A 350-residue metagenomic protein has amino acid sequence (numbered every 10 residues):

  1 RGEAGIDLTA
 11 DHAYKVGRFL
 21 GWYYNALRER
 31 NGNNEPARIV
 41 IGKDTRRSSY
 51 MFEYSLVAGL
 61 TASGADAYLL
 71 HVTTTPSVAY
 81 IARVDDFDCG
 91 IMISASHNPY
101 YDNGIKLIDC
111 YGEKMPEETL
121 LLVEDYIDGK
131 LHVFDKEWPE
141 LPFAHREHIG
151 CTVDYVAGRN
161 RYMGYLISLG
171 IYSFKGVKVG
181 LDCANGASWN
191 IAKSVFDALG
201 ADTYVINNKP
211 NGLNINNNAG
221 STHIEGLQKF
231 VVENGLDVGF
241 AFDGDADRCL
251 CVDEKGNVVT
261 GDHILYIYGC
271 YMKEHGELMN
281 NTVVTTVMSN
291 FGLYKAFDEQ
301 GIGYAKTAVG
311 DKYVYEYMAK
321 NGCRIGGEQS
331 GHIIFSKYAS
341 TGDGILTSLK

Functional and structural regions predicted by a protein language model:
R1-A58, A62-S63, H148-G176: An N-terminal, well-structured beta->alpha segment
Y14-G21, V57, T61, A79 (+8 more regions): Predominant activation on well-ordered alpha-helical scaffold segments within soluble catalytic domains
A26-R30, R38-D102, S194-V252: N-terminal small/polar loop signature for handling phosphorylated ligands or for N-terminal nucleophile
I41-D44, L181-C183, D253, K337: Short glycine-centered, acidic/aromatic-flanked micro-motifs in structured strand/loop junctions that mark active-site
A67-P76, V258-G261, T285-T286, T307-A308: Active-site nucleophile and cofactor-binding loops and adjacent substrate-binding regions of central metabolic enzymes
Y100-Y101, L107-L121, D125, S173-K175 (+2 more regions): Replace "Mg2+/Mn2+-dependent" with "divalent metal-dependent
N103-V232: Gly/Ser/Thr-enriched, mixed-charge loops and adjacent short helices that form phosphate/oxyanion-binding elements
V238, H275-K350: Phosphate-binding and adjacent anionic-ligand microenvironments
